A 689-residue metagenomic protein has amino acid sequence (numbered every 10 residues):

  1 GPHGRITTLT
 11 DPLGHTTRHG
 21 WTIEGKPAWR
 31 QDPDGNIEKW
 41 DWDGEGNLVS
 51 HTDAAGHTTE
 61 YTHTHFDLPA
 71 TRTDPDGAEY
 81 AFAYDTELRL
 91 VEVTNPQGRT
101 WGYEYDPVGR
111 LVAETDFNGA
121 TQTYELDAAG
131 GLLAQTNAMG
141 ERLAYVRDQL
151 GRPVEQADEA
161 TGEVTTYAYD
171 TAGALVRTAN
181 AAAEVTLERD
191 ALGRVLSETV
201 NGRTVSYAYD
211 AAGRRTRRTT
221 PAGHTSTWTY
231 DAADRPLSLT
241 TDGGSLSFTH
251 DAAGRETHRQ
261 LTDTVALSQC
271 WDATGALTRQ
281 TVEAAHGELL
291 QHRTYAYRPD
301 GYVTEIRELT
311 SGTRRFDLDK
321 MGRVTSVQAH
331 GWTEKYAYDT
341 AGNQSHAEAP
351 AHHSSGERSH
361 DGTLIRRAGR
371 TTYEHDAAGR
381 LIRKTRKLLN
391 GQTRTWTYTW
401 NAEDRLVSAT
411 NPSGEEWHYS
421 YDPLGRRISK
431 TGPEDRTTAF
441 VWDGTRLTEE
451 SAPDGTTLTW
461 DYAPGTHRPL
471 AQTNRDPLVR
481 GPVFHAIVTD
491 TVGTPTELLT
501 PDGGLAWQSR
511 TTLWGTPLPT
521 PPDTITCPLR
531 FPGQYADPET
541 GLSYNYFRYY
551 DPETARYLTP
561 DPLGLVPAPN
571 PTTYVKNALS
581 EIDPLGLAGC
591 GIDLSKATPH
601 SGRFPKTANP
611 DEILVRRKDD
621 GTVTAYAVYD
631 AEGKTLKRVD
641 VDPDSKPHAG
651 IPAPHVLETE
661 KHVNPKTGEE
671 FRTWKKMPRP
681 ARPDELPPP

Functional and structural regions predicted by a protein language model:
P2-T8, H15-W29, N36-S50, H57-T71 (+14 more regions): Tandem repeat domain/solenoid detector
T8-G14, W29-G35, S50-G56, T71-G77 (+23 more regions): Beta-turn initiation residues at beta-strand->coil junctions
H19, W40, Y61, F82 (+27 more regions): A residue-level detector for well-ordered beta-strand positions
G287, T313-K320, L381-S420: Surface-exposed extracellular loop regions of Gram-negative outer-membrane beta-barrel proteins
R293, S345-D361, W396, P453 (+3 more regions): A motif-centric feature for acidic-aromatic and gly/ser/thr-rich catalytic loops and repeats
P517-L518, R548-L558, P562, P569-I592: Short, low-complexity export/processing leader segments characterized by acidic and small residues
A588-P689: Catalytic toxin/effector domains delivered as secreted proteins or via bacterial secretion systems
